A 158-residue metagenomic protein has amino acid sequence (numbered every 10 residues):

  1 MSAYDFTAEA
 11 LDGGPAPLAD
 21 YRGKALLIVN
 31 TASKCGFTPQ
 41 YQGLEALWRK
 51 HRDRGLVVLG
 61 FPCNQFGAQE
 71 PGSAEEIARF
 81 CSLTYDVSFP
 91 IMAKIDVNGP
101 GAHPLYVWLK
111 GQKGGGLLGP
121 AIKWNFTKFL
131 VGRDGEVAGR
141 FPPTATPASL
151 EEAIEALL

Functional and structural regions predicted by a protein language model:
M1-L158: Chalcogenol-based redox active-site neighborhoods
